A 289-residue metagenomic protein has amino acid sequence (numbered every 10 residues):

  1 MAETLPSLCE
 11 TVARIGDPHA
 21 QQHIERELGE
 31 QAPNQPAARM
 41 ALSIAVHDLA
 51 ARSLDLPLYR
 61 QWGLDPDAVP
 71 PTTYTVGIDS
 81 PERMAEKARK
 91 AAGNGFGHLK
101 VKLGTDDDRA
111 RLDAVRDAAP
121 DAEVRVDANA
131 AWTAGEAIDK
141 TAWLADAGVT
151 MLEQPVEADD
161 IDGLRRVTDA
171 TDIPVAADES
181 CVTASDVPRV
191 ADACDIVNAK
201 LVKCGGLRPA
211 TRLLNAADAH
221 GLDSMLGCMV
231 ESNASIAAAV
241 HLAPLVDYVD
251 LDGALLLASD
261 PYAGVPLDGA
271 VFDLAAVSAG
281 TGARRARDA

Functional and structural regions predicted by a protein language model:
M1-L54, A286-D288: Metal- or metallocofactor-binding catalytic centers and their adjacent structured scaffolds across diverse enzyme
A2, P6-C9, S43, H47-D48 (+4 more regions): Predominant activation on well-ordered alpha-helical scaffold segments within soluble catalytic domains
P18, A32, Y74-V76, V101-L103 (+7 more regions): A cross-domain feature marking catalytic cores of carbohydrate-active enzymes and several ubiquitous metabolic/repair
H19-P33, A51-V69, A263, D268-V277 (+1 more regions): N-terminal amphipathic alpha-helix/helix-capping segment at the start of soluble metabolic enzymes
L42, D55, L99, D127 (+6 more regions): Conserved, mostly hydrophobic/aromatic
R60-T171: Metal-dependent enolase-superfamily TIM-barrel catalytic cores that perform enediolate-based chemistry
D159-L251: Catalytic alpha/beta core domains of metabolic enzymes, predominantly
M229-A289: Flexible C-terminal active-site loop/helix
